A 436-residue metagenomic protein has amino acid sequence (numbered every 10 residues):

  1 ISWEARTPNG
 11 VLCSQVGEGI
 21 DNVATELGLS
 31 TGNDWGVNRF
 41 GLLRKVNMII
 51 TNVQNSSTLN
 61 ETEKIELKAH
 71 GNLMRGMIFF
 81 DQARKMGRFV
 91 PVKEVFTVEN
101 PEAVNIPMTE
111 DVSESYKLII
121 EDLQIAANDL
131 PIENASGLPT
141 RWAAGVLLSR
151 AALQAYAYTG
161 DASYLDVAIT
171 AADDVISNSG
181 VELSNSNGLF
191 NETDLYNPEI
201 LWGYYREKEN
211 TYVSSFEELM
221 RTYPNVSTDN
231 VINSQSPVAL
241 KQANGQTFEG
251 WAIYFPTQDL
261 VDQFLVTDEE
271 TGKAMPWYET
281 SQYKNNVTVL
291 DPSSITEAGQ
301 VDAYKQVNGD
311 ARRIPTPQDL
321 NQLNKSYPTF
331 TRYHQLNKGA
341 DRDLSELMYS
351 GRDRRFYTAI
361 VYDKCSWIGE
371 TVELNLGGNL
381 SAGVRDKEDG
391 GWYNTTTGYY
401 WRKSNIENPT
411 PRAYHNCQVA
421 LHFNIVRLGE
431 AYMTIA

Functional and structural regions predicted by a protein language model:
I1-G10, R150-A382: An aromatic- and glycine-enriched ligand-binding surface/loop that stacks and positions planar moieties
T7-M86, I106-K117, E121-L138, N308 (+7 more regions): Conserved, well-structured interaction surfaces
I50, V90-P91, I200-Y204, E430-M433: Structural recognition of the beta-strand scaffold that forms the well-ordered cores of secreted hydrolase catalytic
A83-K85, V90, N134, Q154-G160: Short coil/turn linking the two alpha-helices of tandem helical-hairpin repeats
M86, P139, V146, N178 (+1 more regions): Short, solvent-exposed loop/turn segments at the edges of secondary structure
G137-L147, N424-A431: Amphipathic alpha-helical protein-interaction segments enriched in hydrophobic
